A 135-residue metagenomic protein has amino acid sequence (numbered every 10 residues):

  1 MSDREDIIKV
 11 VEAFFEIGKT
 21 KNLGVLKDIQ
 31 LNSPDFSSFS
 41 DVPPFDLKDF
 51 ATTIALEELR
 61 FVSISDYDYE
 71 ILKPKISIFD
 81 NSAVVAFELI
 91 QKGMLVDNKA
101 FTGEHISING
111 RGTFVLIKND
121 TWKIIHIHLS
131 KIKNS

Functional and structural regions predicted by a protein language model:
M1-I29: Short, low-complexity N-terminal intrinsically disordered segments enriched in polar/charged residues
E5, L23-I78: A solvent-exposed, acidic/Ser-Thr-rich amphipathic alpha-helical stretch
Q30, L89-Q91, H128-K131: Short beta-strand segments enriched in hydrophobic/aromatic residues within well-folded beta-rich domains
S63, K92-H105: Short, cysteine-centered beta-strand-loop-beta hairpins and adjacent loop/turn segments enriched in charged/polar
Y69-I71, A86, S107-G112: Short, surface-exposed coil-to-beta transition loops
I76-V85, L116-K123: A short, structured loop/turn motif at beta-sheet edges
D80-D97: A short hydrophobic beta-strand element
E104-S135: Short beta-strand edge/turn micro-motifs at domain boundaries
